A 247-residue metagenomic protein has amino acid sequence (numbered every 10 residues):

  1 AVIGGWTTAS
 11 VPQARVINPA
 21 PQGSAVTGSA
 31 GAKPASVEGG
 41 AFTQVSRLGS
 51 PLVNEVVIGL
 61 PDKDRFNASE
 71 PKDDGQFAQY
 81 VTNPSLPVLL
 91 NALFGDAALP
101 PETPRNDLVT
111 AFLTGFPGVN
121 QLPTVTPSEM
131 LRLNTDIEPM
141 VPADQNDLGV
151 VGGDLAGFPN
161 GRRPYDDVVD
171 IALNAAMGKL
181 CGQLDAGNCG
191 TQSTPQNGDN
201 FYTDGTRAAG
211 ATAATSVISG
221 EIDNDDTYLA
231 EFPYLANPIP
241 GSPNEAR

Functional and structural regions predicted by a protein language model:
A1-R247: Surface-exposed extracytoplasmic segments
